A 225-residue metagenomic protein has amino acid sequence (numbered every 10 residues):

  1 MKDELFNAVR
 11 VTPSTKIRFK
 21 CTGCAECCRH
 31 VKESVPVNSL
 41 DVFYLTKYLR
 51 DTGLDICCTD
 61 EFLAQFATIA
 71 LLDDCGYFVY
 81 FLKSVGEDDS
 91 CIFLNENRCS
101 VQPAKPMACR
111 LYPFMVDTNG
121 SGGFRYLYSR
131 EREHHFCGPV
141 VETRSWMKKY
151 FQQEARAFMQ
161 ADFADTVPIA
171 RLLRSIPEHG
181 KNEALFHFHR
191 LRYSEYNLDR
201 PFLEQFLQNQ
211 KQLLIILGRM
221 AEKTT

Functional and structural regions predicted by a protein language model:
M1-T225: Short loop/turn segments that flank or connect secondary-structure elements
